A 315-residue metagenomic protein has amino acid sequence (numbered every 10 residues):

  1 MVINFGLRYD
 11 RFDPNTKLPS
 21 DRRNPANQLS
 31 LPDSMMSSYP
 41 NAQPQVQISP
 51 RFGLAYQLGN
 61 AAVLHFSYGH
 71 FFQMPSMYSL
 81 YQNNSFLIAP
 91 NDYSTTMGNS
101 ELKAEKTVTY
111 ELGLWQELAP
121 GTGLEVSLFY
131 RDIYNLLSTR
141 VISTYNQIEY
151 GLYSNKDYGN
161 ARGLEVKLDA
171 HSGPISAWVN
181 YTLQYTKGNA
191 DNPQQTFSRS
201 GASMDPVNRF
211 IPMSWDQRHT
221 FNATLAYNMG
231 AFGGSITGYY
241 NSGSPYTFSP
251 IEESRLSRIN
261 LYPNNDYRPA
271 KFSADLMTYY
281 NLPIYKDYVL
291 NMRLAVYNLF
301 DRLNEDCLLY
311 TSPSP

Functional and structural regions predicted by a protein language model:
M1-V63, S79, S85-D92, P193: Signature of Gram-negative outer-membrane beta-barrel scaffolds
I3-L7, L64-F66, L124-V126, A177-V179 (+4 more regions): Transmembrane beta-strands of outer-membrane beta-barrel proteins
Y9-N15, Y68-M74, N83, L128-Y134 (+6 more regions): Transmembrane beta-strands of outer-membrane beta-barrel pores
P44-I48, K106-V108, N160-R162, H171 (+3 more regions): Residues that define the transmembrane beta-barrel architecture of outer-membrane proteins
A61, G121, P174, A231 (+1 more regions): Short loop/turn motifs that connect adjacent beta-strands in outer-membrane beta-barrel proteins
H65, G69, Q73-P75, S79 (+3 more regions): Membrane-embedded beta-barrel scaffold of Gram-negative outer-membrane proteins
F129-D132, Y150-P250: Gram-negative outer-membrane beta-barrel transporters
G238-S257, P269-S273, Y280-S312: C-terminal beta-signal and adjacent terminal beta-strands/loops of Gram-negative outer-membrane beta-barrel proteins
